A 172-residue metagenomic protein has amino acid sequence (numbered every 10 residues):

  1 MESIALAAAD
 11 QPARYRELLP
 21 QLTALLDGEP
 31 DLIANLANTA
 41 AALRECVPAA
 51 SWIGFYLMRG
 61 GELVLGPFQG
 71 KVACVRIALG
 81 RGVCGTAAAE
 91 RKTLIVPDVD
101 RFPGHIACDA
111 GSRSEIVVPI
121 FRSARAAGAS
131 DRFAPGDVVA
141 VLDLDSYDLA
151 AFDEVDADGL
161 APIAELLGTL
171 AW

Functional and structural regions predicted by a protein language model:
M1-K71, L166-L170: Intrinsically disordered, low-complexity terminal regulatory regions
A7, T23, S146-W172: Juxtadomain coupling helices with adjacent low-complexity linkers
M58, E62-A110: Regulatory sensory and allosteric helical modules in signal-transduction proteins and certain transcription factors
G60, S123-R125, Y147-L149: Short coil/turn motifs at secondary-structure junctions
S114-D131: A short, aliphatic-rich beta-strand micro-motif
E115-P119, V138-D145, A151: Short hydrophobic beta-strand segments that form the core of ligand-binding sensory/regulatory domains
F133-P135: Intrinsic disorder/low-complexity segments
